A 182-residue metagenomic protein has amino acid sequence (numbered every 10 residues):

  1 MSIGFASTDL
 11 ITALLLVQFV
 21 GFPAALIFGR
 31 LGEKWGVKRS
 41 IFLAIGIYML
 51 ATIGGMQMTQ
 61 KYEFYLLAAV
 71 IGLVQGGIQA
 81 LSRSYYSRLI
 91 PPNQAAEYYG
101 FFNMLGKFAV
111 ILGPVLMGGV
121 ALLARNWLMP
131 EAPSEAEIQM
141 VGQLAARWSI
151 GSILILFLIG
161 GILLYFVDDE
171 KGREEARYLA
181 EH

Functional and structural regions predicted by a protein language model:
S2-F19, L144-W148: Loop-to-transmembrane helix entry
S7-T8, P92-N103, A146: Loop-to-transmembrane helix entry/capping segments in MFS-fold secondary transporters and related SLC/MFSD carriers
P23-V37, A121: Helix-to-loop junctions at the C-terminal end of transmembrane segments in multipass secondary transporters
R39-G54: Structural signature of the two symmetry-related core transmembrane helices
M56-A68: Helix-loop junctions at membrane interfaces in 12-TM secondary transporters
G77-P91: Intracellular juxtamembrane helix-capping segments at the cytosolic ends of symmetry-related transmembrane helices
G119-F157: A membrane-interface helix-boundary motif in multi-pass transporters
I150-H182: Multi-pass alpha-helical transporter architecture, strongest for 12-TM Major Facilitator/SLC carriers used
